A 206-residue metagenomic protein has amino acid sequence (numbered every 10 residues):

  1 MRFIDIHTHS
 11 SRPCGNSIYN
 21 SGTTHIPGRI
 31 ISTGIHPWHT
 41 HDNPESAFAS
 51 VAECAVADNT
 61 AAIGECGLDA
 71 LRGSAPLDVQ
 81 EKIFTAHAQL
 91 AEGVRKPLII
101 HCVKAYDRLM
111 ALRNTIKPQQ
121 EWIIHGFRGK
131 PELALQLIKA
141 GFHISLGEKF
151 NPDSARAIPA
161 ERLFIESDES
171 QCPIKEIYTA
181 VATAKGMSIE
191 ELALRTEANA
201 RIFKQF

Functional and structural regions predicted by a protein language model:
M1-F206: Mid-domain alpha/beta scaffold segments of enzyme catalytic cores
